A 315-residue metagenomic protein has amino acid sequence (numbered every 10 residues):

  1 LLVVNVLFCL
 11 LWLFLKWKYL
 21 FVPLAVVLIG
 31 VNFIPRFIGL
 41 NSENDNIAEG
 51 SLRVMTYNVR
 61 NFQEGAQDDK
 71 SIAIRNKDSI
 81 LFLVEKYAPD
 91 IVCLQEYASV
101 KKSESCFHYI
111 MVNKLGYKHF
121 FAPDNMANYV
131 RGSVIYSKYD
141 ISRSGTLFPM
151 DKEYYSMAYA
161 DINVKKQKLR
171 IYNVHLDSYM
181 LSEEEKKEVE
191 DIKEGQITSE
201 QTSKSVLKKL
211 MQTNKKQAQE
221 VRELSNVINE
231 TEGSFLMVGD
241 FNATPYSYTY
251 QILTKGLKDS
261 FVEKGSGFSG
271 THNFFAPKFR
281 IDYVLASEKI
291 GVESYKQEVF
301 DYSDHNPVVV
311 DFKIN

Functional and structural regions predicted by a protein language model:
L1-W12, G145-T146, A218-L236, F241-N315: Metal-dependent phosphoester-hydrolase catalytic domains
L13-A25: Membrane-interfacial entry segments at the cytosolic side of transmembrane helices
P23, V27-E49, D78, I91-V189 (+1 more regions): Structured beta-strand-rich core segments of catalytic domains in phosphoester-bond hydrolases
R53-V59, N76-S105, A160, R170-V174 (+5 more regions): Active-site beta-strand/loop signature of hydrolases that rely on acidic residues for catalysis
T56-R75, S99, M180-T213: Acidic/histidine-rich helix-loop elements that form or flank divalent-metal/phosphate-binding sites at the catalytic
F62-E64, A98-S103, M126-V130, Y154-Y155 (+4 more regions): Active-site environment of divalent metal-dependent phosphoester hydrolases
A66-I72, F148-P149, H272-F275: Short, solvent-exposed loop/turn segments at secondary-structure boundaries
K70, R131, R280-I281: A conserved catalytic-core signature of glycosyltransferases
